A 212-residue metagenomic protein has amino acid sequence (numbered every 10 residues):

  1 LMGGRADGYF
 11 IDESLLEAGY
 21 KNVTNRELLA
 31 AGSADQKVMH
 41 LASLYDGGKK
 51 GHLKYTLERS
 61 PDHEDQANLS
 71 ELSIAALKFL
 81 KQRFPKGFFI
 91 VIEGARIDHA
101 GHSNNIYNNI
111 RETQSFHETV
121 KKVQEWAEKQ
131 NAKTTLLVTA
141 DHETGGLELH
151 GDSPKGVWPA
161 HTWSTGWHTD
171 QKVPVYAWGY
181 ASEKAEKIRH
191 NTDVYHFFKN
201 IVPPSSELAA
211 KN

Functional and structural regions predicted by a protein language model:
L1-N212: A post-motif C-terminal structural segment
